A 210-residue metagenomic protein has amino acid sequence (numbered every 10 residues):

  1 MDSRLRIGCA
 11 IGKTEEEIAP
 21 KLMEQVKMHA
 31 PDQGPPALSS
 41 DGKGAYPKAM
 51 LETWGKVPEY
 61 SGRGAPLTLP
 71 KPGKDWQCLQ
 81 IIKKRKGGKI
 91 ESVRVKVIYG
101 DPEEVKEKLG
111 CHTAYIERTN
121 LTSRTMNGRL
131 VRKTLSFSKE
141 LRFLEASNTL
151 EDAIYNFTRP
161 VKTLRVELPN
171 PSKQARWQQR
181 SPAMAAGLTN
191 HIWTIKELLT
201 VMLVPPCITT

Functional and structural regions predicted by a protein language model:
M1-T210: Residue-level recognition of single "structural anchor" positions that define or cap local secondary structure
